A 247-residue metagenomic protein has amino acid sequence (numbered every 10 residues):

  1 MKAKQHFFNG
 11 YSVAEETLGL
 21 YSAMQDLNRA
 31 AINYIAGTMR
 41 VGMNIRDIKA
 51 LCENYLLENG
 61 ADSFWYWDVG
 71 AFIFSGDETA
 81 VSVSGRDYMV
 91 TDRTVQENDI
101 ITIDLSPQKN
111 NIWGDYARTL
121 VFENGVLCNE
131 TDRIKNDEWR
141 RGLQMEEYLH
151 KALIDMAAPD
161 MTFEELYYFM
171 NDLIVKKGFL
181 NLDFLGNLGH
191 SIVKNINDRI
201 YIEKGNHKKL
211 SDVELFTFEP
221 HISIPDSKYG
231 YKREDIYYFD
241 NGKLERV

Functional and structural regions predicted by a protein language model:
M1-V247: Active-site neighborhoods and metal-handling regions in enzymes and metal-associated proteins
